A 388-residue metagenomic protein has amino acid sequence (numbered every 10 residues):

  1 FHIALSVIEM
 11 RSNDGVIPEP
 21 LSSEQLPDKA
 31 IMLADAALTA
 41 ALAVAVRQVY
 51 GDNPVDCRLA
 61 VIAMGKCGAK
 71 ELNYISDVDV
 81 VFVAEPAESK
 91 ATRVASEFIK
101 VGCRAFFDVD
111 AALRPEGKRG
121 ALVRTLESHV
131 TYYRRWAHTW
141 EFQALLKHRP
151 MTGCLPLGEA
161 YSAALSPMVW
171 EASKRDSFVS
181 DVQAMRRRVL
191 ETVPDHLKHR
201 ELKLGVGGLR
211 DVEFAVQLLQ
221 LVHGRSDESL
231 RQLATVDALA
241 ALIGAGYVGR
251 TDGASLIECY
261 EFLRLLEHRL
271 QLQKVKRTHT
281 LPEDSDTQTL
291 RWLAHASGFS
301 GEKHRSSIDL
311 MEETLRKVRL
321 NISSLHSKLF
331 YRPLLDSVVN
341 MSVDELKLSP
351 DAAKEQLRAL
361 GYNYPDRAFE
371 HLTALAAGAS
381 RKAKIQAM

Functional and structural regions predicted by a protein language model:
F1-M388: A nucleotide- and high-energy phosphate-metabolite-utilizing enzyme signature
